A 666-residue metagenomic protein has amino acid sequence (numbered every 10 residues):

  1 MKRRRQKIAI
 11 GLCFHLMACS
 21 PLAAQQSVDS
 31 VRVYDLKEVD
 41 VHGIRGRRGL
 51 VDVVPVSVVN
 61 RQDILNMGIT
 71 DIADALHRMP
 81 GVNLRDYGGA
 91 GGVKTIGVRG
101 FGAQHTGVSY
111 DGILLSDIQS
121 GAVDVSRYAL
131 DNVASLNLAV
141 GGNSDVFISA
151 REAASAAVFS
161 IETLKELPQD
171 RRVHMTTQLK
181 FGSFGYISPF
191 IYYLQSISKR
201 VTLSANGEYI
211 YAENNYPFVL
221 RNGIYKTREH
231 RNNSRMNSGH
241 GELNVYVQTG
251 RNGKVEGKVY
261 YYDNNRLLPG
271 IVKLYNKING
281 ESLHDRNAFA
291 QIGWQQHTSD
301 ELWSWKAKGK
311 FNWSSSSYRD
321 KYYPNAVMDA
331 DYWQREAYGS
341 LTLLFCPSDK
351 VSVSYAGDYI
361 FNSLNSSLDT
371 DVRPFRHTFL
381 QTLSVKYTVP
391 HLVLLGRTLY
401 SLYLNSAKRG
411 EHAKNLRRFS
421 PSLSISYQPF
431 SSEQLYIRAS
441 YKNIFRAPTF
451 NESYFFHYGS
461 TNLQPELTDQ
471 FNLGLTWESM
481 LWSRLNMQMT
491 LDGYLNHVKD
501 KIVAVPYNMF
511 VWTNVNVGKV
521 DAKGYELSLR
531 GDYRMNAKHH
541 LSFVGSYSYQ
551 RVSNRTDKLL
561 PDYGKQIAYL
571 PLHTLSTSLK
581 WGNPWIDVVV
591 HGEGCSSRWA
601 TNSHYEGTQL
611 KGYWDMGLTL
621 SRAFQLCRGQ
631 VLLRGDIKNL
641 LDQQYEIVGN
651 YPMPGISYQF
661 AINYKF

Functional and structural regions predicted by a protein language model:
Q25-L65, V140: Short, acidic, small-residue-rich periplasmic hinge/interaction motif at the N-terminus of Gram-negative outer-membrane
A73, H77-L114: Extracytoplasmic beta-strand/coil segments of soluble accessory domains associated with Gram-negative outer-membrane
L130-T176: A beta-strand signature from Gram-negative outer-membrane beta-barrel systems, especially the internal plug domain
L194, N206, Y246-Q248, V385 (+6 more regions): Conserved C-terminal beta-signal and adjacent last beta-strands/turns of outer-membrane beta-barrel proteins
N214-V219, T227-G239, Y246-W305, F311-E336 (+3 more regions): Flexible loop and strand-edge segments within Gram-negative outer membrane beta-barrel domains
L302-D320, I437-S440, E466-K523, S528-D532 (+1 more regions): Membrane-embedded beta-barrel scaffold of Gram-negative outer-membrane proteins
D349, S354, H391-L394, D492-H497 (+2 more regions): Gram-negative outer-membrane beta-barrel transporters
L404-R409, A413-F419, Y427-N472, M489 (+4 more regions): Surface-exposed extracellular loop regions of Gram-negative outer-membrane beta-barrel proteins, predominantly
